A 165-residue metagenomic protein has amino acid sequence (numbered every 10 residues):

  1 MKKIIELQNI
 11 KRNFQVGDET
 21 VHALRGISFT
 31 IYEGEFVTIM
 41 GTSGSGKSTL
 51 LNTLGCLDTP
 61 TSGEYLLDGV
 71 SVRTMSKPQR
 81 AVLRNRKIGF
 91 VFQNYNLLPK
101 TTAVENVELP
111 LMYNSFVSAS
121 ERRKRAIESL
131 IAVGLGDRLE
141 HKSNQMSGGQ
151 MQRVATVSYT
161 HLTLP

Functional and structural regions predicted by a protein language model:
K2-L164: ABC family nucleotide-binding domain
